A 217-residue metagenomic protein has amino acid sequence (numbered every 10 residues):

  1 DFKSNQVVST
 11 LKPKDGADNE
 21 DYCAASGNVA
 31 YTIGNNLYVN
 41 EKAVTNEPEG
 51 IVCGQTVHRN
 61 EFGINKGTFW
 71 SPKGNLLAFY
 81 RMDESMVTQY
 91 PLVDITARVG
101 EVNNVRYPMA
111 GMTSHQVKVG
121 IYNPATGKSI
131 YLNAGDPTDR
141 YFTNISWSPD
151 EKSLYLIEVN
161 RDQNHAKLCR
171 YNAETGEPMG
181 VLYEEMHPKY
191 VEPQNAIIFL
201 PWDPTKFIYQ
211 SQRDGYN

Functional and structural regions predicted by a protein language model:
D1, L11, G27-N36, K66-W70 (+6 more regions): Beta-strand C-termini and the immediately following turn/loop, strongest in propeller blades
F2-I51: A conserved hydrophobic secondary-structure block that centers on an alpha-helix together with its immediately flanking
F2-N5, N123-G127, A173-T175: Short loop/turn segments that connect beta-strands within beta-propeller blades
Q6-L11, G54-V57, K128-A134, G180-P188: A short beta-strand motif characteristic of beta-propeller blades
N19, G50-I64, D136-F142, H187-N195: Short glycine-/Asp-/Thr-/Trp-enriched loop segments that recur within the blades of beta-propeller repeat domains
L37, E41, L77, V119-I121 (+2 more regions): Hydrophobic beta-strand positions in blades of beta-propellers and related beta-sheet-rich domains
V44-T68, F79-Y131: Predominantly five- to eight-bladed beta-propeller fold
P108-M112, P137-T138, E184-I198, D214: Beta-propeller and related beta-repeat scaffolds in trafficking/envelope systems
